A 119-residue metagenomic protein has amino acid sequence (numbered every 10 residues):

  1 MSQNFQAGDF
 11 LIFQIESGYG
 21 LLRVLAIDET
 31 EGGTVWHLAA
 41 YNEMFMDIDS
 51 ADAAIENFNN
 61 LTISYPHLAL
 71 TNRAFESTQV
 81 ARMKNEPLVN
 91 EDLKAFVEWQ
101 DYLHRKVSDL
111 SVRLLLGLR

Functional and structural regions predicted by a protein language model:
M1-N4: Short, surface-exposed secondary-structure edge patches
Q6-F10: Loop/turn positions that initiate beta-strands
G18-D28: Short beta-strand-centered aromatic/proline hotspots
I27-D52: Basic/aromatic-rich interaction segments and small domains that mediate binding to polyanionic partners
M44-R119: Intrinsically disordered, low-complexity, charged/polar segments
